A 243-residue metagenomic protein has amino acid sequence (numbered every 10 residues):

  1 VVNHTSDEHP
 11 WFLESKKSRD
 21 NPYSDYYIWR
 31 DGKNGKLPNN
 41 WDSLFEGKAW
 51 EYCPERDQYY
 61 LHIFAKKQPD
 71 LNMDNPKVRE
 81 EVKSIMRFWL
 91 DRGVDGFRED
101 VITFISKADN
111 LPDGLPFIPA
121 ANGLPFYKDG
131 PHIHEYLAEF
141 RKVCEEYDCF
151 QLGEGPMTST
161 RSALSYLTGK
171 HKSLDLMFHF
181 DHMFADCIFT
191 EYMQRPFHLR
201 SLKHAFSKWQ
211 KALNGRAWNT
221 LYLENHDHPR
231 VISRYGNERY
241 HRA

Functional and structural regions predicted by a protein language model:
V1-A243: Active-site and adjacent substrate-binding regions of carbohydrate-active enzymes
